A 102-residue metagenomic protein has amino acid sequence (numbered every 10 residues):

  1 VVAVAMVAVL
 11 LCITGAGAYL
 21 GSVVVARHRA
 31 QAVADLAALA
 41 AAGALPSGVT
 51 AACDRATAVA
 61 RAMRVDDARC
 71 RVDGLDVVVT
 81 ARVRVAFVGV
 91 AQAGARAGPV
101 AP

Functional and structural regions predicted by a protein language model:
V1-C53: Alpha-helical assembly-interface signal, strongest on the long, hydrophobic N-terminal helix that forms
A8, R82-G89: Short strand-coil-strand connectors
L39-V85, A97-P99: Short amphipathic secondary-structure patches
V90-P102: A short, surface-exposed beta-strand/turn
